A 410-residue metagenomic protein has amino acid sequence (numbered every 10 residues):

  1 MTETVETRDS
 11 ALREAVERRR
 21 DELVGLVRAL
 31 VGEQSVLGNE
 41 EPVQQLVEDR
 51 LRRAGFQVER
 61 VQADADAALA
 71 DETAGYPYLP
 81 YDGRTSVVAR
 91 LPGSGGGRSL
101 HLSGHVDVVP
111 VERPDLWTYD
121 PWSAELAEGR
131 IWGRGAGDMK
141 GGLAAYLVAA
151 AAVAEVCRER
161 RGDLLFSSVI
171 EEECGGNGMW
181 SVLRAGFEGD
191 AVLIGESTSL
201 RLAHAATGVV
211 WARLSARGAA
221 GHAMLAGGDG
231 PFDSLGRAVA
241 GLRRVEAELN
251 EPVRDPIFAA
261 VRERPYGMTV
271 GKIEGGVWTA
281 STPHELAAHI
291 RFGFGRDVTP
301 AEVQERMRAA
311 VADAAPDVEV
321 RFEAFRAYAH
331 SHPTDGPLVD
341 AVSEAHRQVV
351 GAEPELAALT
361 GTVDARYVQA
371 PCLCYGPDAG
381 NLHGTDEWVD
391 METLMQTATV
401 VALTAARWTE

Functional and structural regions predicted by a protein language model:
M1-A11, R18, Y81, R213-E410: Metal-dependent amide/peptide-bond hydrolase catalytic core, centered on the "pita-bread" metallohydrolase fold
T2-I131, R160: Acidic/His- and Gly-rich active-site-bordering loop/insert found across diverse amide/peptide-bond hydrolases
E59, H101, L165-S167, E319: A structural signal for isolated positions on well-ordered beta-strands in alpha/beta enzyme cores
Y76-D82, H204-A206, A259-V261: Short Gly/Pro-enriched turn/cap motifs at secondary-structure boundaries
V111-A127, H204-S215, S343-A345, G376: Acidic-glycine-rich active-site phosphate/pyrophosphate-binding loop
L116, R158, A203-V209, T279-P283 (+1 more regions): Short glycine/proline-enriched loop/turn "hinge" motifs that connect secondary-structure elements and lie
A136-E246, R264, W388-Q396: Fold-level recognition of mixed alpha/beta catalytic cores in primary-metabolism enzymes, strongest
